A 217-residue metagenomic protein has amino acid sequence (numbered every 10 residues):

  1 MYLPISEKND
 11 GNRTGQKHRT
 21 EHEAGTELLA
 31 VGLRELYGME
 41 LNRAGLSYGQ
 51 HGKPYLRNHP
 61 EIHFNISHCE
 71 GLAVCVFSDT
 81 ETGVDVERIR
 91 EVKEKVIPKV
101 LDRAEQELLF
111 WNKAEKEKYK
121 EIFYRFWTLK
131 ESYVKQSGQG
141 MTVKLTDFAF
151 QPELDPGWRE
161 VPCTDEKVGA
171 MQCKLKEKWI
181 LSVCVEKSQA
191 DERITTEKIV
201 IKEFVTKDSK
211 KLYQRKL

Functional and structural regions predicted by a protein language model:
M1-L217: Core catalytic alpha/beta fold that binds nucleotide/phospho-ligands
